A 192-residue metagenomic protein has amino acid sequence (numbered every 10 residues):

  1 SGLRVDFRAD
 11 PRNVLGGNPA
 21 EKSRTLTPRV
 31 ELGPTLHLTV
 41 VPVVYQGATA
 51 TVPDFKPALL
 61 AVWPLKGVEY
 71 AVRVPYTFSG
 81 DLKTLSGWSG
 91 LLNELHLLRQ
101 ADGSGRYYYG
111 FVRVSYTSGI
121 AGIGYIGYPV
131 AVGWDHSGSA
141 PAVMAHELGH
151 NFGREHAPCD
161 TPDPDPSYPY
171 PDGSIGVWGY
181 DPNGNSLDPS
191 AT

Functional and structural regions predicted by a protein language model:
S1-L3, G87-G90, T192: General structural signal for secondary-structure boundaries
S1-T35: Extended acidic/polar, glycine-enriched regions that form or flank non-catalytic beta-rich accessory modules
N13, N18, N93, N151 (+1 more regions): Detector for Asparagine
L15-N18, G47, G103, I123 (+2 more regions): Intrinsic-disorder/low-complexity loop/linker signature
T25-T27, K56-A61, L95-L98, I175-S190: Intrinsically disordered, low-complexity boundary segments flanking structured domains
V30-P164: Active-site-proximal segment of zinc-dependent metalloprotease catalytic domains
A142, A157-T192: Replace "(M1/M4/M9/M12/WLM)" with "(e.g., M1/M4/M8/M9/M12/M26/WLM)" and add "not limited to" to clarify scope
